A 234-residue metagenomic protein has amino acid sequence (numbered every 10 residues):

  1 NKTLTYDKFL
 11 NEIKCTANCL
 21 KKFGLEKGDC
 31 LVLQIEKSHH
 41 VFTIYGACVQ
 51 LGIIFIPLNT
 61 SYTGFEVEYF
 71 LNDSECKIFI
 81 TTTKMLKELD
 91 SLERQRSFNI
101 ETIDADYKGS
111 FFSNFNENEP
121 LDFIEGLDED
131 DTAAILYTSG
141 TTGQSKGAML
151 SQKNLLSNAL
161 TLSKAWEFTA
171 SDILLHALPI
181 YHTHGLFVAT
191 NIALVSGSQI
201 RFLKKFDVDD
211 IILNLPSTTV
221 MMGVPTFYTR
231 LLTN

Functional and structural regions predicted by a protein language model:
N1-L25, D29-S38, F42-G46, T63-E68: Conserved AMP-binding/adenylate-forming core of the ANL superfamily
T5-K8, A133-L160: Conserved AMP-binding A3 loop
F9, I13-T16, L20, L31 (+7 more regions): Adenylate-forming
C30, E36-I56, T60-G64, D73-I78 (+3 more regions): A short helix-loop-beta submotif of the ANL/AMP-binding
E36, T81-E88, L178, F206-D207 (+1 more regions): Adenylate-forming
L86-E129, N234: ANL superfamily adenylate-forming
N118-Y137, Q144, E167-I173: Conserved pre-ATP/AMP-binding loop-to-beta segment of ANL
L156-I173, Y181-V220, N234: Conserved AMP-binding/adenylation subdomain of ANL enzymes
